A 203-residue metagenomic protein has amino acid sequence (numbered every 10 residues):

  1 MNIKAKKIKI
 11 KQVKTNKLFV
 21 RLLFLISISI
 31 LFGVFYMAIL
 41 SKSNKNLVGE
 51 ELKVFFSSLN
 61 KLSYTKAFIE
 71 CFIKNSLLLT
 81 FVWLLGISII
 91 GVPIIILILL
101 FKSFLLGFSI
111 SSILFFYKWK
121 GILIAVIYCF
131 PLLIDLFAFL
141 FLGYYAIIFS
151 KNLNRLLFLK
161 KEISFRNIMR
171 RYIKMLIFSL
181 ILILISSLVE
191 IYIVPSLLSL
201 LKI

Functional and structural regions predicted by a protein language model:
K4-F19, K161-N167: Cytosolic juxtamembrane amphipathic/interface segments immediately preceding and feeding into a transmembrane helix
Q12-K45: N-terminal signal-anchor transmembrane alpha helix
S29-G33, L78, D135-A138, L182 (+2 more regions): Alpha-helical transmembrane segments of multipass membrane proteins
S58-L85: Interfacial helix-start motif at the membrane-water boundary
V82-I94: Short hydrophobic membrane-inserting alpha-helices and related fusion/pore-forming segments
L97-Y117: Conserved mixed alpha/beta catalytic, RNA-binding, or beta-rich assembly cores of soluble enzyme, regulatory
S111-L140: Membrane-proximal helix-loop-helix units in multi-pass membrane proteins
L142-I203: Terminal transmembrane helical module of multi-pass membrane proteins
